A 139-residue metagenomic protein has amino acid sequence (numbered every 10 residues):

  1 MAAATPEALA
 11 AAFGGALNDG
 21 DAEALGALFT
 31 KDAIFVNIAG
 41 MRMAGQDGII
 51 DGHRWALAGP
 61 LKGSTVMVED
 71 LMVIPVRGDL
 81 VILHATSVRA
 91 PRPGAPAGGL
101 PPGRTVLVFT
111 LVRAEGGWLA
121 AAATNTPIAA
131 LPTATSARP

Functional and structural regions predicted by a protein language model:
A3-A4, L9, A22-R77, T86 (+1 more regions): A solvent-exposed, acidic/Ser-Thr-rich amphipathic alpha-helical stretch
A12-F13: Generic hydrophobic alpha-helical segments
I34, A85-R92, P127: Generic short beta-strand segments
V73-I82, L111-L119: A short, structured loop/turn motif at beta-sheet edges
R89-P101: Short, cysteine-centered beta-strand-loop-beta hairpins and adjacent loop/turn segments enriched in charged/polar
P102-T135: Short beta-strand edge/turn micro-motifs at domain boundaries
R138-P139: Extended, polar beta-sheet/loop recognition surfaces of beta-rich domains that mediate binding to diverse ligands
